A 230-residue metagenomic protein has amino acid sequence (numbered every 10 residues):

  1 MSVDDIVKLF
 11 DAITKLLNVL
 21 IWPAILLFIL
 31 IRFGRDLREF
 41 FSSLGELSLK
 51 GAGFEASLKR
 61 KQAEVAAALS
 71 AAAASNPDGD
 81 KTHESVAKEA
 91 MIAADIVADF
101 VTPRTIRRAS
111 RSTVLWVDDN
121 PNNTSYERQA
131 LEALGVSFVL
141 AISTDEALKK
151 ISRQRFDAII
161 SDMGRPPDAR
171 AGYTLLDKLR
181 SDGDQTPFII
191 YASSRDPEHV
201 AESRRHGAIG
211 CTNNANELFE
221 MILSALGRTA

Functional and structural regions predicted by a protein language model:
A73-T113, N216-A230: Non-catalytic signal-transmission and effector/linker regions of two-component phosphorelay proteins
R104, S125-A133: Charged docking surfaces used in two-component/phosphorelay signaling
R111-P121, E127-R128: Conserved acidic segment of CheY-like receiver
L140-A158, P166: Acidic, metal-coordinating helix/loop segments flanking the phosphotransfer/catalytic sites of two-component signaling
S152-Q154, K178-Q185, H206: Conserved phosphotransfer cores of two-component systems
I159-R180: Conserved phosphotransfer microenvironments
I190-A192: Hydrophobic/aromatic residues positioned on beta-strands within the core alpha/beta folds
E202-C211: As written
